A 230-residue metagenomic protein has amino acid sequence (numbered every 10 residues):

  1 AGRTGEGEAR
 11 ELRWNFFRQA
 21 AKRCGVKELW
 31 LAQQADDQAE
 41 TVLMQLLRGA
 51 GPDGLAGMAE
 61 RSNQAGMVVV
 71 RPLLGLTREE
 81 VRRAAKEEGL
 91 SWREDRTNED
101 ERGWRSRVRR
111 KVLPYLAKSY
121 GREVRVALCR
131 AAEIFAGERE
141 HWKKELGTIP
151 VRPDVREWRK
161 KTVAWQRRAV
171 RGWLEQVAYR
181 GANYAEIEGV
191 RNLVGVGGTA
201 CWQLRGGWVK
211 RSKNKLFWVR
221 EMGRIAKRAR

Functional and structural regions predicted by a protein language model:
A1-K111: Core alpha/beta nucleotide-donor-binding catalytic domains of modification enzymes
L12, S62-V68, R110, A117 (+1 more regions): AMP-forming adenylation/ATP pyrophosphatase catalytic core
A20-R23, S119, Q176-V177: Alpha-helical structural context
Q45, G49-D53, Y115, S119 (+2 more regions): Phosphate/oxyanion-binding loops and surfaces in catalytic or ligand/nucleic-acid-binding neighborhoods
R83, E87, V124, A136: Glycine-rich active-site loop/lid subdomains used to bind and stabilize high-energy intermediates
